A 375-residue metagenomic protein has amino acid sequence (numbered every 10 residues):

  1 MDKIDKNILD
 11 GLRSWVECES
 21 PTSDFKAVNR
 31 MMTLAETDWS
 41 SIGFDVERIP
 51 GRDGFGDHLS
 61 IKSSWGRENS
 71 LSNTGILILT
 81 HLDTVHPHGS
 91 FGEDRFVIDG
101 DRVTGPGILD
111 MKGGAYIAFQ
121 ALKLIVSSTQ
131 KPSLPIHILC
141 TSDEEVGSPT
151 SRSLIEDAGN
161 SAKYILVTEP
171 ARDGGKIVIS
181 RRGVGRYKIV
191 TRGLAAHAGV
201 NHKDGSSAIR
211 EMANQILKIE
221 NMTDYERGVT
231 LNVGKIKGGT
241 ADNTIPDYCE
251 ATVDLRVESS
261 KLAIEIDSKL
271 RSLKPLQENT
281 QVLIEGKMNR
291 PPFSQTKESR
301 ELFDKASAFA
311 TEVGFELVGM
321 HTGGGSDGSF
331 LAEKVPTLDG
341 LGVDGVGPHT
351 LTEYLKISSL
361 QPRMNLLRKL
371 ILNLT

Functional and structural regions predicted by a protein language model:
M1-T104, S127, G328: Acidic/His- and Gly-rich active-site-bordering loop/insert found across diverse amide/peptide-bond hydrolases
K3, S20, P50-R52, P170-A171 (+2 more regions): Metal-dependent amide/peptide-bond hydrolase catalytic core, centered on the "pita-bread" metallohydrolase fold
S72-C140, L351, K356-I357, Q361-P362: Active-site metal-coordination/substrate-binding segment of hydrolases, especially metallo-dependent peptidases
G75-L77, V103, K163-V167, K188 (+1 more regions): Short glycine-aspartate micro-motif
L82-D83, R102, L139-V146, E169-R172 (+2 more regions): Acidic, glycine-rich active-site loops and adjacent beta-strand->loop/helix elements that engage anionic groups
D83-D99, L166, S180-V190, A308: Acidic-glycine-rich active-site phosphate/pyrophosphate-binding loop
G105-L109, T141, A198-S206: Flexible, glycine/proline-enriched loop segments at strand-loop-helix junctions that form or flank small-ligand binding
M111-R182, T375: Acidic/histidine-rich catalytic neighborhood of metal-dependent amide-processing enzymes
